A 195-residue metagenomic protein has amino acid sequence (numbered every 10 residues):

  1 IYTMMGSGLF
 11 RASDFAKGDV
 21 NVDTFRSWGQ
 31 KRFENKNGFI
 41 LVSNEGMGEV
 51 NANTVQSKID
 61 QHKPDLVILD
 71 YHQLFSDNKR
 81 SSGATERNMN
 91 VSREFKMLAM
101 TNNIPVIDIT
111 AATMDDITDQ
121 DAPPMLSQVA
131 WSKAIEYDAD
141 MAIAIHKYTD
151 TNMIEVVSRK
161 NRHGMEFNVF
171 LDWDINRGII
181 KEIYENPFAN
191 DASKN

Functional and structural regions predicted by a protein language model:
I1-K63, V169-F170: Cytosolic-facing regulatory segments adjacent to core modules
F15, L126-V129, I180: Short clusters of hydrophobic/aromatic residues that line enzyme substrate/ligand-binding pockets
V20, W131-A134, N176-G178, E185: Short capping/connector residues at structural and topological boundaries
G38-V42, I143-I145, L171, G178-E182: Generic preference for hydrophobic/aromatic residues in regular secondary structure cores
S43-V157, N161-H163, F188-K194: P-loop NTPase motor core
H163-N195: NTP-binding/hydrolysis catalytic cores, primarily Walker-type P-loop NTPases
